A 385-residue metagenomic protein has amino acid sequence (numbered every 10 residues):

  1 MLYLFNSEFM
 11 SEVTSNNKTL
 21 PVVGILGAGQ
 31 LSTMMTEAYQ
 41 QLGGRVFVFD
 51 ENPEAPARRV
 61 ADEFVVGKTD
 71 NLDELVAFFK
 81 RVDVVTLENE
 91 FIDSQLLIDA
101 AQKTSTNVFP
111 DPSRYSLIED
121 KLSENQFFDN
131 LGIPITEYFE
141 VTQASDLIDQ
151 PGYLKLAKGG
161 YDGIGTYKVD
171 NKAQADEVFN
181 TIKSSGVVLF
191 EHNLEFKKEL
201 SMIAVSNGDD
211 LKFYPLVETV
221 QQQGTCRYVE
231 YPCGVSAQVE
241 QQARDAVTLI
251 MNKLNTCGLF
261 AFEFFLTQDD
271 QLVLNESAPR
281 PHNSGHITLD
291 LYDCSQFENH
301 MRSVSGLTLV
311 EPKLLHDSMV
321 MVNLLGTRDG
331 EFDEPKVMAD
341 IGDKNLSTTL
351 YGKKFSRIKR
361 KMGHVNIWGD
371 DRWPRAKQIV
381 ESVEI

Functional and structural regions predicted by a protein language model:
M1, S11, T19, R302-I385: Peripheral (often C-terminal) accessory segments that flank ATP-dependent C-N-forming ligase machineries
L2-E119: ATP-binding N-terminal substructure of ATP-dependent carboxylate-amine bond-forming enzymes
K68-L72, S94, V141-A144, K172 (+1 more regions): Structural motif corresponding to alpha-helix initiation and N-cap regions
D111-Y167, K172: A conserved helix-loop-beta module that forms one wall/lid of the active-site cleft in ATP-utilizing catalytic domains
V141, T166-N171, I203-N207, Y231-G234 (+2 more regions): Short beta-strand-to-turn element immediately C-terminal to the catalytic PLP-Schiff-base lysine in fold type I
I182-V235, E240-L274, A278-H286, E298-E311 (+2 more regions): Phosphate-binding core of ATP-grasp and ATP-grasp-like enzymes
L289-D290: A conserved FAD-binding loop/helix module that cradles the flavin
